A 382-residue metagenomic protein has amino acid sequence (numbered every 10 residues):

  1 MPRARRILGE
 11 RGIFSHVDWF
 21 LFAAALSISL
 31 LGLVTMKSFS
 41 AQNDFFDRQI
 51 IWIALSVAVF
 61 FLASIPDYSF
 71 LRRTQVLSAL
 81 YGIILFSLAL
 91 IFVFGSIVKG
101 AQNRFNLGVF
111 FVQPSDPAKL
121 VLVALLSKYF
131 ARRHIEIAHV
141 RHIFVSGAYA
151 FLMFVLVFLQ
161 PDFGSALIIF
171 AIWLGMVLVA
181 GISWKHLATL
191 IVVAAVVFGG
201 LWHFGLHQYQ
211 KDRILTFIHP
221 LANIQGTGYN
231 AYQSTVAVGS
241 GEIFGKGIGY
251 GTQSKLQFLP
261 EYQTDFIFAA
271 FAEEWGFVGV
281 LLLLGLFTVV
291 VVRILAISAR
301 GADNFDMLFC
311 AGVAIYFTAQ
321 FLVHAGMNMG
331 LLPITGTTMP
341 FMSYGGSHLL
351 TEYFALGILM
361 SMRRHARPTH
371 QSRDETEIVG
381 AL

Functional and structural regions predicted by a protein language model:
M1-L8, M36, H324-L382: A juxtamembrane structural motif centered on a specific transmembrane helix
R6-A25: N-terminal membrane topogenic signal
F22-L30, V34-N230, A269-M329, F354-I358 (+1 more regions): Hydrophobic alpha-helical transmembrane segments of multi-pass inner membrane proteins, especially in bacterial systems
A41, I65, W173, S254-F258 (+3 more regions): N-terminal low-complexity, intrinsically disordered patches enriched in charged
G108-A118, L159-P161, E242, K246-G247 (+1 more regions): Glycine/serine-rich anion-binding loops at beta->alpha junctions that coordinate negatively charged ligand groups
T216-T264, W275-G279: TM-adjacent membrane-interface loops and short helices in multi-pass inner/ER membrane proteins
Q253, F287, S347: Positions that flank functional sites
